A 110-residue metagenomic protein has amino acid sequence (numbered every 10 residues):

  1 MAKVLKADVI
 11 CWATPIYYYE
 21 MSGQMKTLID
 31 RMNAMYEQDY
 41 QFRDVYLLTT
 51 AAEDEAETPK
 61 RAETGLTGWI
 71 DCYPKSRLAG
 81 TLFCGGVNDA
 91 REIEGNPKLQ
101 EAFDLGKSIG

Functional and structural regions predicted by a protein language model:
M1-G68, C72: Helix-loop-strand module that forms the ligand-binding subsite of alpha/beta enzymes
T67-G110: Glycine-rich phosphate/pyrophosphate-binding loop and the adjoining helix
